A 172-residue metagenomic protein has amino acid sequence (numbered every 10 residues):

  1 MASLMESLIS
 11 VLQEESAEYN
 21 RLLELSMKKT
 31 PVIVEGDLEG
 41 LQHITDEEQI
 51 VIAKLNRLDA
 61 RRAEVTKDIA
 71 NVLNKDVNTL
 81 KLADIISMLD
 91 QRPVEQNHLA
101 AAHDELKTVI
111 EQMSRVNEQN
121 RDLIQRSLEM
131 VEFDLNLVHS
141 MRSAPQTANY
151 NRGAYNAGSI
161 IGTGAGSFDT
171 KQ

Functional and structural regions predicted by a protein language model:
M1-V94: Extended, charge-rich alpha-helical scaffolding segments
L80-Q172: Short terminal interaction segments
